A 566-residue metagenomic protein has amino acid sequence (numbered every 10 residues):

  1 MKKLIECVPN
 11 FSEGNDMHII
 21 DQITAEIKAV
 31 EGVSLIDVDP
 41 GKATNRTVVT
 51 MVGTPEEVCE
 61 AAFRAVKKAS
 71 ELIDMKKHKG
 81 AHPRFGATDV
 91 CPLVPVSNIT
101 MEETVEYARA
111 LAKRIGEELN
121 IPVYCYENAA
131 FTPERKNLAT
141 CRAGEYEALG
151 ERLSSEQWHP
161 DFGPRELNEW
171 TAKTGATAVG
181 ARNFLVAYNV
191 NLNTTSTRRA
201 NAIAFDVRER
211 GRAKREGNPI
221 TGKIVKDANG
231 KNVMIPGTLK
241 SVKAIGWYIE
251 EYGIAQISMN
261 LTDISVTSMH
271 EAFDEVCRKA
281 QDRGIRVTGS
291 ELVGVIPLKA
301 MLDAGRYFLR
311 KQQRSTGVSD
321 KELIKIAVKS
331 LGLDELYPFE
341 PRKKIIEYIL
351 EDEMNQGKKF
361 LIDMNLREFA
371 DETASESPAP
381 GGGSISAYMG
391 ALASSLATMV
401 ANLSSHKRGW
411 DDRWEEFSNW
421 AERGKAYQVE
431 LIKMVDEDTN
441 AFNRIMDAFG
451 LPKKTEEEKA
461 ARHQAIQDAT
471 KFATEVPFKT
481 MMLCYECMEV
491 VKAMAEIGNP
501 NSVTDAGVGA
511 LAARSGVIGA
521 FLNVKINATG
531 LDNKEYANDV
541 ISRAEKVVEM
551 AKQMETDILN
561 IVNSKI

Functional and structural regions predicted by a protein language model:
M1-E368, S375, K453, A461: Long, contiguous binding/interaction regions
I5-P9, I362, L366, P378-I385 (+6 more regions): Disorder-to-helix initiation segments
C7-P9, F85-P92, T373-V400, N501-A520: Conserved phosphate/anionic-ligand binding catalytic regions in large, soluble enzymes, centered on
A65, F369, S395-M399, A441 (+4 more regions): Amphipathic, well-ordered alpha-helical segments in soluble domains
L111, I121-C125, E134-L138, C487 (+1 more regions): Preference for long, well-ordered alpha-helical segments
F184-V186, D438-L511, S515, N527: Amphipathic alpha-helical interface segments
Y388-L392, W420, Y427-M434, A473-L483 (+4 more regions): Amphipathic alpha-helix face/heptad-repeat signature
H406-P452, V547-T556: A structural-propensity feature for long, helix-poor, extended segments
